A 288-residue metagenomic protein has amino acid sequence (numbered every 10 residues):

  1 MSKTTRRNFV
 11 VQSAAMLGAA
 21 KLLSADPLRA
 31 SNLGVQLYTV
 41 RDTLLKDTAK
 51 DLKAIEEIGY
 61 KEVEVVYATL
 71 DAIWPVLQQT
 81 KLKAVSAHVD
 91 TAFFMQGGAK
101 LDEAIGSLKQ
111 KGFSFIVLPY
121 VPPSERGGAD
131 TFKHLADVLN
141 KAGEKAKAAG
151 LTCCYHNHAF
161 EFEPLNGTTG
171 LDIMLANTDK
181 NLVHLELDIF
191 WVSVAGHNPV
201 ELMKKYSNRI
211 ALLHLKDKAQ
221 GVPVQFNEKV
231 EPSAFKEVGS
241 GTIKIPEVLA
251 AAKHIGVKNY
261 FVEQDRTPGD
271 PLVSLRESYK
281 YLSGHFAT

Functional and structural regions predicted by a protein language model:
M1-L17: N-terminal secretory signal peptides and thylakoid transit peptides that target proteins across membranes
L23-E57: C-terminal segment of N-terminal export signals and the immediately downstream linker at the start of the mature
L28, K53-E57, L70-S86, K100-F113 (+4 more regions): Acidic (Asp/Glu)-rich catalytic clusters
S31-Q36, V63-V65, A84-V89, I116-L118 (+4 more regions): Hydrophobic faces of well-ordered beta-strands that scaffold small-molecule active sites in alpha/beta enzyme cores
V35, I55, L77, L108 (+6 more regions): Conserved, mostly hydrophobic/aromatic
R41-K46, E62-W74, T91-K100, P123-G127 (+5 more regions): Acidic-and-aromatic substrate-binding clefts and catalytic sites of carbohydrate-active enzymes
E62, F93-H184, L272: Active-site acidic/histidine proton-transfer and metal-coordination neighborhood in alpha/beta enzyme cores
A148-T242: Acidic/histidine-rich catalytic cores of soluble enzymes
